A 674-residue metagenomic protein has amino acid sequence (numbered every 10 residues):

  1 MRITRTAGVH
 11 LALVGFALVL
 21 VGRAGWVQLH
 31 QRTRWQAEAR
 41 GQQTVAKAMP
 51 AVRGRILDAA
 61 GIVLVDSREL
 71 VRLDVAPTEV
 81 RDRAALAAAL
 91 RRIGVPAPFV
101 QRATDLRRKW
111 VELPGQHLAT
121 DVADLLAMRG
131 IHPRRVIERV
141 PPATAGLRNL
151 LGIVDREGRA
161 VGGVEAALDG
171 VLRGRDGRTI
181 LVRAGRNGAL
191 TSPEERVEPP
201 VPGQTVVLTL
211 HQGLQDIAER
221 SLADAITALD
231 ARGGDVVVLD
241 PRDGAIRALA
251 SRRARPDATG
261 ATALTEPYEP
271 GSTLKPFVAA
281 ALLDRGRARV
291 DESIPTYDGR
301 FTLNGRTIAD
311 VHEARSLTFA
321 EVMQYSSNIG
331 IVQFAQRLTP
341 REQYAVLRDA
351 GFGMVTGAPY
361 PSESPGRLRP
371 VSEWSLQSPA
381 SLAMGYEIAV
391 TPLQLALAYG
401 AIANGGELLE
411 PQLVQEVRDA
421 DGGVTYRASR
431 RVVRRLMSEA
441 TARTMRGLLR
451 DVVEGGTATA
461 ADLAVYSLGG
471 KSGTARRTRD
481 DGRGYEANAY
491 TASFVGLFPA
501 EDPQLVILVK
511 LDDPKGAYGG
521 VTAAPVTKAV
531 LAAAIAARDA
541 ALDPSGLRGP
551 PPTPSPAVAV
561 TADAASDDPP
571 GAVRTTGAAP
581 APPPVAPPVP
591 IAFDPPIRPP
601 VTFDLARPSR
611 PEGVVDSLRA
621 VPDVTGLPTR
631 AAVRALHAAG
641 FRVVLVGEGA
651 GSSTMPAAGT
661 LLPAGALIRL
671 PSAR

Functional and structural regions predicted by a protein language model:
M1-R34: Hydrophobic alpha-helical transmembrane signal-anchor segments
H30, V75, E79, A84-V95 (+4 more regions): Small/polar-residue-rich segments within soluble enzyme cores
Q42-K47, L70-E79, A87, R107-G115 (+10 more regions): Second-shell loop/turn segments in exported
A48-V52, D230-G234, P295, P411 (+1 more regions): Short, small/polar residue-rich loop motifs at catalytic or cofactor-binding pockets
A51, S67-D74, V154, A248-A254: Short beta->alpha transition motifs characteristic of CBS
A184-V197, G234-G271, F277-L511, G519 (+1 more regions): Beta-lactam-recognizing serine transpeptidase/beta-lactamase-like catalytic domain environment
A189-G234: Conserved, well-ordered alpha-helix/loop/beta-strand core segments that scaffold catalytic motifs
V465, A529-R674: Ligand-recognition elements built from short beta-strands and adjacent flexible loops
